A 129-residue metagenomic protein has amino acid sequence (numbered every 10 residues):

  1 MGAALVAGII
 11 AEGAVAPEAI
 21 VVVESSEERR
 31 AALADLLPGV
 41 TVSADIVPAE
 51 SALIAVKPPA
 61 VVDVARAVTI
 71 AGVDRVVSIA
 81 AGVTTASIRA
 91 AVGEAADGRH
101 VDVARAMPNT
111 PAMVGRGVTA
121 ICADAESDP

Functional and structural regions predicted by a protein language model:
M1, V22: Short, contiguous, pocket-lining structural segments that sit at or immediately flank catalytic/ligand-binding sites
G2-A3, V61: N-terminal Rossmann-fold NAD(P) dinucleotide-binding loop
A3-A7, T85: Residues forming the Rossmann-fold NAD(P)(H) cofactor-binding site
V6, I10, A65-R66: Generic structural signal for well-ordered alpha-helical scaffold segments
I9-E18, H100-V101: Conserved S-adenosyl-L-methionine
V21, E27, A32-I121: Rossmann-like NAD(P)(H) cofactor-binding subdomain of soluble oxidoreductases
E126-D128: Short helix-loop capping/hinge motifs at secondary-structure junctions, enriched in acidic/polar residues
